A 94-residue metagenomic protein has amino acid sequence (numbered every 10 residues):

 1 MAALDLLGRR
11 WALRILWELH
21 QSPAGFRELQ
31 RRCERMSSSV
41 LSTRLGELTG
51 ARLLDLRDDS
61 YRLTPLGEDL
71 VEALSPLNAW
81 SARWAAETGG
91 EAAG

Functional and structural regions predicted by a protein language model:
M1-V40, A51-L53, R62-E68, G94: N-terminal helix-turn-helix DNA-binding core of bacterial DNA-binding proteins
L45-G46: Short, hydrophobic-biased segments on the C-terminal half of alpha helices that form "recognition helices"
L56: Short beta-strand "wing" residues that participate in macromolecule-binding interfaces
R62, V71-G94: Amphipathic alpha-helical dimerization/coiled-coil segments that flank or bridge DNA-binding/regulatory modules
